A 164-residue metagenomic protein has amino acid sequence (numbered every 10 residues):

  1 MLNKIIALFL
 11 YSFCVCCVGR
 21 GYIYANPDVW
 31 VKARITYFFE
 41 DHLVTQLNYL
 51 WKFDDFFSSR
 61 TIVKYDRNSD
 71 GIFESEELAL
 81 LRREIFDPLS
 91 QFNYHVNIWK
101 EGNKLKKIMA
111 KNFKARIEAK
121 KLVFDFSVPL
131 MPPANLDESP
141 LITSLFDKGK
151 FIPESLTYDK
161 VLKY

Functional and structural regions predicted by a protein language model:
M1-I5: Positively charged n-region of N-terminal signal peptides that target proteins for export
A7-C17: Bacterial N-terminal signal peptides
G19-A25: Sec/Tat signal peptide C-region and signal peptidase I cleavage site
N26-K52, S59: Early extracytoplasmic/domain-onset interaction patches
Q46, S59-V63, L136-I142: Short, hydrophobic/aromatic beta-strand segments
K64-S75: Acidic, glycine-anchored loop motifs typical of Ca2+
S75-N103: A glycine-rich, hydrophobic loop/mini-helix early in the fold
E101-Y164: Mature, soluble, non-transmembrane domains
